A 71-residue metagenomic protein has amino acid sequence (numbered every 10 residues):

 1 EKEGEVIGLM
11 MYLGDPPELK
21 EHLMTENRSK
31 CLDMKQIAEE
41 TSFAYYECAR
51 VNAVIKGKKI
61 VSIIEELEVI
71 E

Functional and structural regions predicted by a protein language model:
E1-K20: Short aromatic-glycine-(Arg/Gly/Cys) micro-motifs in beta-strand/loop hairpins
K2-V6, R28, A53: Short linear motifs in intrinsically disordered/low-complexity regions
D15-K30, A49: A short, exposed loop/beta-hairpin motif centered on an aromatic-Gly-Thr core
H22, E40-E71: Short, mixed-charge low-complexity intrinsically disordered segments
E26, I37-E39: Terminal membrane-proximal soluble interaction domains of membrane-associated proteins
